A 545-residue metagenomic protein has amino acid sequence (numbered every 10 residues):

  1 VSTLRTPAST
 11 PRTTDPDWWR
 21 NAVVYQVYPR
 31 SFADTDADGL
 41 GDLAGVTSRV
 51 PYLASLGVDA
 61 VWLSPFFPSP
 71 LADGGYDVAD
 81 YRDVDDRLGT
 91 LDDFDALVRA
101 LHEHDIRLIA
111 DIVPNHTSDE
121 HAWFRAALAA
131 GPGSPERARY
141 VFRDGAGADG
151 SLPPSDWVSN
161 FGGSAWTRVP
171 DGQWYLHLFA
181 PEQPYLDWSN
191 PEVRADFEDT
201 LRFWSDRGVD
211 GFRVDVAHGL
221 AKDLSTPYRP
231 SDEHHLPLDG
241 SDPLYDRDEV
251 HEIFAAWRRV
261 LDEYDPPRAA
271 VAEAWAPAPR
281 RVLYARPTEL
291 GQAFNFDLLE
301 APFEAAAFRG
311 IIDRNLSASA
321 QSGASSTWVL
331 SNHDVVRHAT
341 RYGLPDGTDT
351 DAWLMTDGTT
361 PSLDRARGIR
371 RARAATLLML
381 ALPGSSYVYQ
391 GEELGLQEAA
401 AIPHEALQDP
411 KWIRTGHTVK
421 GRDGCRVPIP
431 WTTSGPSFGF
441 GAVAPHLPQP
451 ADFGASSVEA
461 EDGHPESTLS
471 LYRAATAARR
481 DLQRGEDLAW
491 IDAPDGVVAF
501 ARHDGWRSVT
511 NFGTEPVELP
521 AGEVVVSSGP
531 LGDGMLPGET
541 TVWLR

Functional and structural regions predicted by a protein language model:
S2-A521, S528-R545: Active-site and adjacent substrate-binding regions of carbohydrate-active enzymes
